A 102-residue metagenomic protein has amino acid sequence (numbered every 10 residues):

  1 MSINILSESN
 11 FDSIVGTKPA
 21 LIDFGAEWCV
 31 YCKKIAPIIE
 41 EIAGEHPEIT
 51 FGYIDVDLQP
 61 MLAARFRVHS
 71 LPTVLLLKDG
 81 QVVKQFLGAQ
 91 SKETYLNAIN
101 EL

Functional and structural regions predicted by a protein language model:
M1-S13, T50: N-terminal "domain-start" segment that seeds a small globular fold
N4, T50-G52, Q81-F86: Structural signal for short hydrophobic segments within the conserved structured cores of catalytic domains across
S9-N10, L58-L62, T94: Short acidic active-site motifs
V15-E27: Short active-site neighborhood of thiol/selenol oxidoreductases, capturing the structured segment around
T17-P19, K34-I54: Conserved helix-turn-beta segment immediately C-terminal to the redox Cys motif in thioredoxin-like folds
F24-I38: Conserved redox-active cysteine motifs that mediate thiol-disulfide chemistry, especially di-cysteine Cys-X(1-2)-Cys
P60, F66-L75: Structural micro-motif
L76-L102: Non-catalytic, surface beta->alpha helical segment in thiol-disulfide oxidoreductase systems
